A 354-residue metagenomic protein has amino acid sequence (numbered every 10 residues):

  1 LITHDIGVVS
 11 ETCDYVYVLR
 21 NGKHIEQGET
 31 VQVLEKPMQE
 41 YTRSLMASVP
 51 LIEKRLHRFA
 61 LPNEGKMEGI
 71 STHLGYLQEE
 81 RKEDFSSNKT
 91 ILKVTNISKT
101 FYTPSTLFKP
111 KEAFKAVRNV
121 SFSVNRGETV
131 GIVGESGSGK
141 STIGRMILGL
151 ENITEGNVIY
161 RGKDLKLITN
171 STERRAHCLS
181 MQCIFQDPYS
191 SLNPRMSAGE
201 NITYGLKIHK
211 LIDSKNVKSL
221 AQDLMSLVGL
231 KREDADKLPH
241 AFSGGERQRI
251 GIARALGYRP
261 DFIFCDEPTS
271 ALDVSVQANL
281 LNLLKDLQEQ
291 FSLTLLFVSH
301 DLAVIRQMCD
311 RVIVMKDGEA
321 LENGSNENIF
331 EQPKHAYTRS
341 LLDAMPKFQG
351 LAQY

Functional and structural regions predicted by a protein language model:
V9-E11, I305-Q307: A short, surface-exposed alpha-helical micro-motif characterized by mixed small hydrophobic and charged/polar residues
H24-G28, K36, A320-G324: ABC ATPase "signature
T30-L92, P104-F108, N326-Y354: Short catalytic/signature loops enriched in Gly
Q32-P37, L107-K111, L165-Q182, I208 (+1 more regions): ABC ATPase NBD coupling module
G156-L167: Conserved ABC transporter NBD signature motif
N216-E233, L342-D343: Conserved ABC ATPase "signature" region
G257-D261: A short, proline-enriched helix->beta-strand linker immediately N-terminal to the Walker B motif in ABC-type P-loop
